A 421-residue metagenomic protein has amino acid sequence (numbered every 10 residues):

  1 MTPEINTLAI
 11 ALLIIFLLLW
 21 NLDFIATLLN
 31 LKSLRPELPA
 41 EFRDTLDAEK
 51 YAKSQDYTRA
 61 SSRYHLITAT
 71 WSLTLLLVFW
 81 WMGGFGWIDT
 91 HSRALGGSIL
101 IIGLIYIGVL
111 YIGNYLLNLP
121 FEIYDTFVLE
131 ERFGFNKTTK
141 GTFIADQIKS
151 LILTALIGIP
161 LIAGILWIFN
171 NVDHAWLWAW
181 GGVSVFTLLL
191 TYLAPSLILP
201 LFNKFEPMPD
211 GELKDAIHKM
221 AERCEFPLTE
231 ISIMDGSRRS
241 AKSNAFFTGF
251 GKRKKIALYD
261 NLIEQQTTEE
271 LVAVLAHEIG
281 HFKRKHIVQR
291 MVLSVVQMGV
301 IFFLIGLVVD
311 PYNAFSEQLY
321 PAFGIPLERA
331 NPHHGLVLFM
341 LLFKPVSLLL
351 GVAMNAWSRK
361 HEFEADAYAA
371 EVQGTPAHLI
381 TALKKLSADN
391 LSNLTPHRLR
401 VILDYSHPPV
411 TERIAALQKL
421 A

Functional and structural regions predicted by a protein language model:
I5-A330, P345-A421: Polar-ligand-bearing catalytic/cofactor-coordination segments of membrane-embedded or membrane-tethered inner-membrane
H334-F343: Short, contiguous hydrophobic alpha-helices characteristic of membrane insertion segments
